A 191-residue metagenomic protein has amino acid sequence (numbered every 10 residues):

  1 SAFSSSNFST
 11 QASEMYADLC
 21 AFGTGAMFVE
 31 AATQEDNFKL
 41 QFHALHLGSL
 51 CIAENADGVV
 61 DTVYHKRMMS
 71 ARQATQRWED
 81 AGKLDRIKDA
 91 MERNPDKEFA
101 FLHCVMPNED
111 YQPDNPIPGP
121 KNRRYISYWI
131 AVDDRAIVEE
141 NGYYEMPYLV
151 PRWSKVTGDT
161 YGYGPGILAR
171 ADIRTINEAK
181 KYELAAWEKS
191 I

Functional and structural regions predicted by a protein language model:
S1-I191: Extended alpha-helical, oligomerization-prone segments that build pores/tubes and scaffolds
